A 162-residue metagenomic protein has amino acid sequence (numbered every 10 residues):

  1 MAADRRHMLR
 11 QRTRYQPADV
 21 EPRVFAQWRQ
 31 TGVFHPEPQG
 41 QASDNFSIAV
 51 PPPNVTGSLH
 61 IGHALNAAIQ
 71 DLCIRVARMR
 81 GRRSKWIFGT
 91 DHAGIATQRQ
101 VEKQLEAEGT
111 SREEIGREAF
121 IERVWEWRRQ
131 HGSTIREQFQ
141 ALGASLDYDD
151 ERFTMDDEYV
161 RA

Functional and structural regions predicted by a protein language model:
A2-A162: N-terminal, positively charged nucleic-acid-binding surface of large information/translation enzymes
